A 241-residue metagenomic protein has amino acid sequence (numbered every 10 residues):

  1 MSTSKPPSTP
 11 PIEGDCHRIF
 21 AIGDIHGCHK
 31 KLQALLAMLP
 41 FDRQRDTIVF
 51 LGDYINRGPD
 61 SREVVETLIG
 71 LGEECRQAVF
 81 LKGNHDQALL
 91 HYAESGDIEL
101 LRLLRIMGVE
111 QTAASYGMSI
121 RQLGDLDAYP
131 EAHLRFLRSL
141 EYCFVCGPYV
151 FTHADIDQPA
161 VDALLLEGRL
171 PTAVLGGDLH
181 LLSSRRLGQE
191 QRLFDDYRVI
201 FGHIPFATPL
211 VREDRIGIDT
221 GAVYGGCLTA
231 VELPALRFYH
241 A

Functional and structural regions predicted by a protein language model:
M1-E66: N-terminal active-site segment of His-dependent metallophosphoesterases
C16, R43-D46, C75-Q77, G147 (+1 more regions): A general structural motif
I22-G23, V49-G52, V79-N84, R198-I204 (+2 more regions): Active-site neighborhood of phospho(di)ester-bond hydrolases with catalytic His/Asp-centered motifs
H26-K30, N56-P59, H85-L90, D157-P159 (+2 more regions): Active-site environment of divalent metal-dependent phosphoester hydrolases
A34-A37, E63-E66, E94-D97, L165-L166 (+2 more regions): Short, glycine/charged-enriched secondary-structure capping and boundary segments
P40, I69-E73, Q191: N-terminal cationic-hydrophobic initiation segments that often serve targeting/anchoring roles
R57-Y142, H180-L182: Active-site neighborhood of divalent metal-dependent phosphoester bond hydrolases
I106-G217, G221-G226, L233-A241: Acidic, His/Gly-enriched loop-helix segments that form or flank divalent-metal centers in metallo-dependent hydrolases
